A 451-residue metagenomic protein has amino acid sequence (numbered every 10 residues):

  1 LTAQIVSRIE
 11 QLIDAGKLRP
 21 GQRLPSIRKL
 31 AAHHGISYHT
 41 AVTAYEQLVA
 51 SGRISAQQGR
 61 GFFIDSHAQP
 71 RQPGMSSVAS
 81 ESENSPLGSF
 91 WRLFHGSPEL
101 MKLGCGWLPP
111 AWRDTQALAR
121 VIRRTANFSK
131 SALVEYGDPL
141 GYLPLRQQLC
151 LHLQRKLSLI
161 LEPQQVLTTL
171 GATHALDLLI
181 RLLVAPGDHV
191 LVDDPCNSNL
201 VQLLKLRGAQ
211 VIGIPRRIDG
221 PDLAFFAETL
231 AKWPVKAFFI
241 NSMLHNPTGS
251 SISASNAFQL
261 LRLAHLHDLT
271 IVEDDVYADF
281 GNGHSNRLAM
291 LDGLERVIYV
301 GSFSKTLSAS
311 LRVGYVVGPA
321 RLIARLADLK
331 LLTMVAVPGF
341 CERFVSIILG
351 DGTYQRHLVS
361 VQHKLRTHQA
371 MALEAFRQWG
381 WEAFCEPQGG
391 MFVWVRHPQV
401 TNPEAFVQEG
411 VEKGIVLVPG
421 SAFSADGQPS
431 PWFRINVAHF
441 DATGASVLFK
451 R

Functional and structural regions predicted by a protein language model:
L1-R123, A327, L331-V337, L349 (+9 more regions): N-terminal basic, amphipathic alpha-helical segments
P20, A56, L161, L417-V418: Short beta-strand "wing" residues that participate in macromolecule-binding interfaces
V78-G171, G350-T353, V416: N-terminal small-domain helix-loop-helix segment of the aminotransferase-like
L118, G293-H363: Conserved core segment of the aminotransferase class I/II
A132-H267, D279-D292: Conserved core of the PLP fold type I
K236-A237, L269-T270, I298, V313: Short, Asp-centered acidic motifs that coordinate Mg2+ and/or phosphate in catalytic or ligand-binding sites
H363-L373, A383-R396, V411: Conserved glycine-rich beta-strand-loop-beta hairpin in the small C-terminal domain of fold type I
